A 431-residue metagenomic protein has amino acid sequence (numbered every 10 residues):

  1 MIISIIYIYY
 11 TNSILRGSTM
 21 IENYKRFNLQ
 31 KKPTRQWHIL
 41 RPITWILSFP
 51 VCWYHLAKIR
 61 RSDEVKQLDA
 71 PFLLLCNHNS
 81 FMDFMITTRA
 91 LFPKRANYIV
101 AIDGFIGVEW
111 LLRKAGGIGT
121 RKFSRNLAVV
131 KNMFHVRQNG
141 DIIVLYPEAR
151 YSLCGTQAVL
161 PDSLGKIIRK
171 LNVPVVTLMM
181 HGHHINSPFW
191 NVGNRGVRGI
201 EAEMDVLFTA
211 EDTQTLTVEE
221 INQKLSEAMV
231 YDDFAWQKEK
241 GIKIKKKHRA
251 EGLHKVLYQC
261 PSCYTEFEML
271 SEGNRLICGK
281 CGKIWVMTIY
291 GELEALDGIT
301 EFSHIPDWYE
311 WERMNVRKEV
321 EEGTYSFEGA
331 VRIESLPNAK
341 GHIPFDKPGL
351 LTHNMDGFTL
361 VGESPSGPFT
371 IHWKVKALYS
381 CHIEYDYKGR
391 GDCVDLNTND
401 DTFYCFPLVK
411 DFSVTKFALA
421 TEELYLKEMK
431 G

Functional and structural regions predicted by a protein language model:
M1-T19: Short, Lys/Arg-enriched N-terminal segments with co-localized hydrophobic residues within the first ~10-30 amino acids
F27-S48: Helix-enriched interaction subdomains in cytosolic or periplasmic regions, typified by TIR/SEFIR signaling/NADase cores
Q36-I39, W53-Q223, E239-G241, K247 (+7 more regions): Soluble catalytic domains of membrane acyltransferases
E220-V256: A conserved mid-domain beta-alpha-beta active-site/ligand-binding segment of alpha/beta enzyme cores
H248-G298: Cys/His-rich short segments
V286-G367: Long, charge-rich boundary regions
G341-P344, P365-T370, N399-P407: Short, surface-exposed beta-strand/loop "edge" segments at domain boundaries and coil↔beta transitions
A377-G431: Acidic, Ser/Thr- and proline-rich intrinsically disordered linker/docking segments of eukaryotic scaffolds
